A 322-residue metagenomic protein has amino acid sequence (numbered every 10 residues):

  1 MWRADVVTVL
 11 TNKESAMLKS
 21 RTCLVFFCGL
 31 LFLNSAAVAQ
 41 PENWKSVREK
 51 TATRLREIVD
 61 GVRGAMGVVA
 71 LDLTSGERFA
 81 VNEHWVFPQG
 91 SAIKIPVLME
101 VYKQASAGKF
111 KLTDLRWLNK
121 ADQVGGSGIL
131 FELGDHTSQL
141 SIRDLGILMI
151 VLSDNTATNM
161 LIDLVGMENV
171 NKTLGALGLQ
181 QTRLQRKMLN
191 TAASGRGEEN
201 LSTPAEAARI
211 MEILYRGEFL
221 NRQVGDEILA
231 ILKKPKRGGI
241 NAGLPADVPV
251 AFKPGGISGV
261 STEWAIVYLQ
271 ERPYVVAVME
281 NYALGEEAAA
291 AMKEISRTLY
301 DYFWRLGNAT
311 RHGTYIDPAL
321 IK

Functional and structural regions predicted by a protein language model:
S15-V25: Bacterial N-terminal signal peptides that target proteins for export
V25-N34: Bacterial N-terminal signal peptides
Q40-I58, R78, L164-G166, R209-G238 (+3 more regions): Structured C-terminal helix/loop/strand segments within mature extracytoplasmic catalytic/sensor domains
K50-E83: A short, well-structured edge-of-sheet supersecondary motif
A65, S138, N159-M211, Y215-R216: Mid-domain, small-residue-enriched loop/turn segments at the edges of structured enzyme/sensor domains
L73-T74, L112-I129, V165-G166, I231 (+1 more regions): Acidic helix-start/capping segments at beta-turn-to-alpha-helix junctions
G76, P88-R116, V276: Active-site SXXK
Q123-N159, M167: Conserved catalytic neighborhood of penicillin-recognizing serine enzymes
